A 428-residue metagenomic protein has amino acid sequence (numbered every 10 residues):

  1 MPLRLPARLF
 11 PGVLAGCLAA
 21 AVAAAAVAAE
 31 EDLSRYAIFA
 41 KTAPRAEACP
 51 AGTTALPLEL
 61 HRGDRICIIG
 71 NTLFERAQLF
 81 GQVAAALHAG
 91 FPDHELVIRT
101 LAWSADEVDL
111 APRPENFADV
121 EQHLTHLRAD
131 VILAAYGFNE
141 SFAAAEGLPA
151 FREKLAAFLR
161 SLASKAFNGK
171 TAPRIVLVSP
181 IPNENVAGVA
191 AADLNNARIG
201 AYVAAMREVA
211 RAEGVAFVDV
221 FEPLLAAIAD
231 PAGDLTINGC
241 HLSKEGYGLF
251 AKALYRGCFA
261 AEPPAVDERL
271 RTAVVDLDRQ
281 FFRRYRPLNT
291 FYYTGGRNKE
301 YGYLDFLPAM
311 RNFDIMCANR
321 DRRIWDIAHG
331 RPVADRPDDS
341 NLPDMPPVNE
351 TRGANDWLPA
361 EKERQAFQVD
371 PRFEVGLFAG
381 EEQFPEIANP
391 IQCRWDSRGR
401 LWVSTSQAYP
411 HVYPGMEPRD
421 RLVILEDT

Functional and structural regions predicted by a protein language model:
P11-A24: Bacterial N-terminal signal peptides
A28-W103, V120-R128, F250: Serine-esterase "nucleophile elbow" of acetyl-processing enzymes
A29-A48, E59-H61, Q78, D234-W357: Conserved catalytic region of serine esterases and O-acyltransferases that act on ester linkages in lipids
L60, I69, F80-Q82, R113-E153: Oxyanion-hole/transition-state-stabilizing segment in secreted/luminal serine hydrolases and related acyltransferases
T72-E75, W103-D109, V131, F138-A143 (+4 more regions): Solvent-exposed loop/turn segments at secondary-structure junctions within structured extracellular/periplasmic domains
D93, D106, F138-A156, N168-R174 (+7 more regions): Serine-dependent acyl-ester chemistry module
T125, N168, D335-T428: Beta-propeller domains with acidic blade repeats across secreted/periplasmic ectodomains and cytosolic WD/CNH propellers
T171-P180, A197-G233, G248-R271: Extracellular serine-dependent O-acyl
